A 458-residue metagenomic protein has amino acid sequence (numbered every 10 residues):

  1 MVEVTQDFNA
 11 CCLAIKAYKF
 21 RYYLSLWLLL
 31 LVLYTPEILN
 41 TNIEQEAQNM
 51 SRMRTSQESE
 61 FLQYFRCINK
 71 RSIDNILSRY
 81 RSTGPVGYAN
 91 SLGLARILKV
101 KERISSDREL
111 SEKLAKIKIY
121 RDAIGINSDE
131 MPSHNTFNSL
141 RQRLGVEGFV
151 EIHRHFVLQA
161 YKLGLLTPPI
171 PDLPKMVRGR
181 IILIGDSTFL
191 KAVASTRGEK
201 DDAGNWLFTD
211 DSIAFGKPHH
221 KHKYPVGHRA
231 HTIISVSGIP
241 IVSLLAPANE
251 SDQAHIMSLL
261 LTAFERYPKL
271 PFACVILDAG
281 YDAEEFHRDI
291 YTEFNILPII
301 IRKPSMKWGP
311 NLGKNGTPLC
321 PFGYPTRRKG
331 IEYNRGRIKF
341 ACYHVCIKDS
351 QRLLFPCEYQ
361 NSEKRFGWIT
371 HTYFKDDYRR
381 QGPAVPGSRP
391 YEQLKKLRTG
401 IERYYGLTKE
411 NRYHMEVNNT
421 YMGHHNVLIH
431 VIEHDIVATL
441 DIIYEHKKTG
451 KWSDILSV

Functional and structural regions predicted by a protein language model:
C11-C12: Cysteine-centered motifs
E58-E102: Basic, short loop/linker segments at the boundary and entry of helix-turn-helix/winged-helix-like folds
S106, S133-T136, I152: Short coil turns linking two alpha-helices in DNA-binding domains
E109-I124: DNA-recognition alpha helix
I124-L144: Major-groove recognition helix of helix-turn-helix-like DNA-binding domains
V146-T292: Polybasic low-complexity intrinsically disordered regions
T292-E293, L297-K303, W308-I401, G406-V417: An anionic, glycine-rich sequence signature occurring as long contiguous blocks
Y391-V458: Basic, amphipathic alpha-helical segments enriched in Lys/Arg and hydrophobic/aromatic residues
